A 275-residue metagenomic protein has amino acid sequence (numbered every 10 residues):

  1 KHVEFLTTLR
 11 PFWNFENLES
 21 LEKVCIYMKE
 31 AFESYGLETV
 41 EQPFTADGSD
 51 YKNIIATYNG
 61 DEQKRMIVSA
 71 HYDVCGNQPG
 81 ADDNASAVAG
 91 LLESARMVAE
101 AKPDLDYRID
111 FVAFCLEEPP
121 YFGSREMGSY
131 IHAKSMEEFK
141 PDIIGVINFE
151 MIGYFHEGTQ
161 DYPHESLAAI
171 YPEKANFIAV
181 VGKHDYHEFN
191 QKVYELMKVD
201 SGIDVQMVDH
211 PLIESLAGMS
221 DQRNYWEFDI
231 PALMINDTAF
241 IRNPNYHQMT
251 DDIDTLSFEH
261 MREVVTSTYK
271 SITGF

Functional and structural regions predicted by a protein language model:
H2-N14, A70, A113-F114, Y171-N176 (+1 more regions): Acidic/histidine-rich, surface-exposed loop or edge segments in extracytoplasmic proteins
E4-D61, Q206-V208: A non-catalytic alpha/beta surface segment that caps or lines the substrate-entry region of metallo-dependent hydrolase
F5, E19, K23-T39, S86 (+10 more regions): Extracytoplasmic/secreted proteins, especially bacterial periplasmic and envelope-associated proteins
G48-S49, N59-E62, P103-D106, E138-P141 (+1 more regions): Extracellular/periplasmic catalytic domains that process cell-envelope and extracellular macromolecules
I55, R65-S69, D110-A113, I144-F149 (+1 more regions): Structural recognition of the beta-strand scaffold that forms the well-ordered cores of secreted hydrolase catalytic
D61-Q63, H71-V74, T238-N243: Short connector loops/turns at beta-strand edges and beta->alpha or beta->beta junctions
C75-Q191, E214-A217: Acidic/histidine-rich catalytic neighborhood of metal-dependent amide-processing enzymes
H156-F275: Active-site-adjacent substrate-binding region of metalloamidase/peptidase-like peptide-processing proteins
